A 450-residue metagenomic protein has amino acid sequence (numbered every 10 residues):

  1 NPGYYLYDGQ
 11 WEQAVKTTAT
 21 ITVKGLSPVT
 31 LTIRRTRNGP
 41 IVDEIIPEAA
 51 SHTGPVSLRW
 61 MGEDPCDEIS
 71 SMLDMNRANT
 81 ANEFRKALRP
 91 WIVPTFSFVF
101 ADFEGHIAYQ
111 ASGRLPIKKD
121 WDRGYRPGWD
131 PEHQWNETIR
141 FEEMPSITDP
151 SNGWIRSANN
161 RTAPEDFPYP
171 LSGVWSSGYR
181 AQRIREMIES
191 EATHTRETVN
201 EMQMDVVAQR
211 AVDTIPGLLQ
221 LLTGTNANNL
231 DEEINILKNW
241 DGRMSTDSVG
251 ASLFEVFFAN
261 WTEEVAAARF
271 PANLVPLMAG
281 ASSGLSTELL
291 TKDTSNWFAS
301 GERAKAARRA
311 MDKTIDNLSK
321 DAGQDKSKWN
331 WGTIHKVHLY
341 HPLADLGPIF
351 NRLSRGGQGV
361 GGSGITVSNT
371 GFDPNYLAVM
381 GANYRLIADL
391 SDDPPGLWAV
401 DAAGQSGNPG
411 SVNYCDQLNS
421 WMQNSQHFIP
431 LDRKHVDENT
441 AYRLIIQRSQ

Functional and structural regions predicted by a protein language model:
N1-E232, N239-Q450: C-terminal/peripheral segments of proteins
